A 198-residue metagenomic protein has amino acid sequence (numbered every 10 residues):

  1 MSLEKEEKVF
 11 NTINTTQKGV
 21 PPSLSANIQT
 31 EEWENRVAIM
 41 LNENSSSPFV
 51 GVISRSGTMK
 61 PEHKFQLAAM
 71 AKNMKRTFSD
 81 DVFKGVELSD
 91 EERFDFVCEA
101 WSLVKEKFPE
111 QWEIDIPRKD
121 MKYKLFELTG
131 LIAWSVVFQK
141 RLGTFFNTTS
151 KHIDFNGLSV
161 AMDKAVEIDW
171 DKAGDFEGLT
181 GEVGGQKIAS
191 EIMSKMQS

Functional and structural regions predicted by a protein language model:
M1-S198: Accessory terminal alpha-helical modules
